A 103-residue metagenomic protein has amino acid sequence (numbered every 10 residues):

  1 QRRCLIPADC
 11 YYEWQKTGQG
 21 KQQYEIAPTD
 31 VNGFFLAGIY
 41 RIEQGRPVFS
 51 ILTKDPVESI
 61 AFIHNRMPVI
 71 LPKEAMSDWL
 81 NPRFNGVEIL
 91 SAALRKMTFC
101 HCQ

Functional and structural regions predicted by a protein language model:
Q1-Q103: A structured binding-face within diverse protein domains that lines the active/interaction site
